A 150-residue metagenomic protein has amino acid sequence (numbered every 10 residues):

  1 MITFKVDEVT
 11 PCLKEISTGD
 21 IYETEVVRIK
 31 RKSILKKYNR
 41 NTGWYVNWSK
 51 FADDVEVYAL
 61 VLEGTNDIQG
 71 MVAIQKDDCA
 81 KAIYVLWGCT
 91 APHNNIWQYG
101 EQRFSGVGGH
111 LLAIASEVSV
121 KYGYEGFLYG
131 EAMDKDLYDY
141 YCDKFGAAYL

Functional and structural regions predicted by a protein language model:
M1-Q102, H110, E117-Y129, D136 (+1 more regions): Non-catalytic substrate-recognition and accessory regions of acyl/acetyltransferase enzymes
